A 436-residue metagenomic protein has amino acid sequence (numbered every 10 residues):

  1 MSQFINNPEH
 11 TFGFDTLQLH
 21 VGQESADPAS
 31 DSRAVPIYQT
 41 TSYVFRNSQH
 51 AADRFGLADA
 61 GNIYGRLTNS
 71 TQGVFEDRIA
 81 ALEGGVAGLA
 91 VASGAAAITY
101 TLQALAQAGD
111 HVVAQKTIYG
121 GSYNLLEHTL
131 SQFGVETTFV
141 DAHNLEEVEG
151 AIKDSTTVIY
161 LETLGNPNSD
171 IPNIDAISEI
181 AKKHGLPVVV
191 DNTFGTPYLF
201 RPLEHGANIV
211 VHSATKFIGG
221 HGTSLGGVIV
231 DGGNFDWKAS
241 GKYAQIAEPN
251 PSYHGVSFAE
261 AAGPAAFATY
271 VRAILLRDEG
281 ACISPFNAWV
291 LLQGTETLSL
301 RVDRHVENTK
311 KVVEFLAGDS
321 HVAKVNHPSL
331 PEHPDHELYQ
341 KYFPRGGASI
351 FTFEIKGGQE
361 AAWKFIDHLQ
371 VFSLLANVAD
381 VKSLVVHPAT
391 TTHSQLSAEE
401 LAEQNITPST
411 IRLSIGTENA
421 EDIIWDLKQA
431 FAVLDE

Functional and structural regions predicted by a protein language model:
S2-N69, D77-R78, I411: N-terminal "arm"/small-domain region of PLP-dependent enzymes with the aminotransferase-like
S2-Q3, V86, E127, E136 (+3 more regions): PLP-dependent enzyme catalytic core of the Aspartate aminotransferase-like
Q3-H10, G22, A26, A87-G318: Conserved PLP-enzyme active-site core in the AAT-like
N47-T99, G121-H128: Conserved N-terminal alpha-helix of the aminotransferase class I/II PLP-enzyme fold
L164, T193-G195, L330, K356 (+1 more regions): Active-site beta-loop-alpha junctions enriched in small/polar residues
V230, T352-E354, S414-G416: Short hydrophobic/aromatic beta-strand micro-patches that form the beta-sheet surface supporting nucleotide- or nucleic
E279-C282, F286-A288, Q293, T297 (+4 more regions): Conserved small-domain helix->loop->beta segment predominantly found in fold-type I
